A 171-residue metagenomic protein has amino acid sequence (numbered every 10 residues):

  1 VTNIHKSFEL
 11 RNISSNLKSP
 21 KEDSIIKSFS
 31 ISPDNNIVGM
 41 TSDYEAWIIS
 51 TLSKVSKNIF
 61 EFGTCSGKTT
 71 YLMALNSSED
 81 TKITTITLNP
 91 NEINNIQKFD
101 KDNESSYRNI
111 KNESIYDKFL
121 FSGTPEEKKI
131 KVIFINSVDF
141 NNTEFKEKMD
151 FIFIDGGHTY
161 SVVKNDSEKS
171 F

Functional and structural regions predicted by a protein language model:
V1-S14: N-terminal auxiliary segments of SAM/dcSAM-dependent transferases
N16-K18: Extended hydrophobic-aromatic, low-complexity segments
P20-F171: S-adenosylmethionine/decaboxylated-SAM
